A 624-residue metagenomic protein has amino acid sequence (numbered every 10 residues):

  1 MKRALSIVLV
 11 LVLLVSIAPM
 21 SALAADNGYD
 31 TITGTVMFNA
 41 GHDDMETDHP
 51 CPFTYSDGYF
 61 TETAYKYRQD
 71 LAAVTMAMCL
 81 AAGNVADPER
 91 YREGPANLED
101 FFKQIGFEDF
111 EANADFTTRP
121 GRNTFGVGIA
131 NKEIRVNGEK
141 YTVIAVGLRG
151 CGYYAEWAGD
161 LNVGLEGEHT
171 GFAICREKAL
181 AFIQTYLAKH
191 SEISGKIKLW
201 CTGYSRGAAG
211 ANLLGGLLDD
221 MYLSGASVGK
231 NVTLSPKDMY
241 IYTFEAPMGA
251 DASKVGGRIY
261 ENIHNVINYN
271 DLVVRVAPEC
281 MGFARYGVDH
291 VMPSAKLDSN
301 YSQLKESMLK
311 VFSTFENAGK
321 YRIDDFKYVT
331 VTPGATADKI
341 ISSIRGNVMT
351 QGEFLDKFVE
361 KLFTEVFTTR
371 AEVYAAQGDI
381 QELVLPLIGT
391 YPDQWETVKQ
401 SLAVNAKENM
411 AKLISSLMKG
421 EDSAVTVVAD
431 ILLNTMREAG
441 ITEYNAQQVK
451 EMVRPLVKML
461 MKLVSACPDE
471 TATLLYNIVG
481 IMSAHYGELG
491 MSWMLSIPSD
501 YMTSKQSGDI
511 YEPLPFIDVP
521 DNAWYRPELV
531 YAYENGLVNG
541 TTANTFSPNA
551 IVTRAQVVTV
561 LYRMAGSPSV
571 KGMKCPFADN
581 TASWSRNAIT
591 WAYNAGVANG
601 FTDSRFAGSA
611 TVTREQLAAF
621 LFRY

Functional and structural regions predicted by a protein language model:
M1-L9: Positively charged n-region of N-terminal signal peptides that target proteins for export
V8-S16: Bacterial N-terminal signal peptides
V15-G28: Sec-dependent signal peptide cleavage junction
S21-A22, D509-R526, N539-N587, A598-E615 (+1 more regions): Feature responds to low-complexity, polar/acidic, surface-exposed segments characteristic of secreted/exported proteins
A25, R90, N97-T202, L217-Y240 (+2 more regions): A conserved cap/lid and substrate-binding interface adjacent to the catalytic center of lipid-processing enzymes
A25-P120: N-terminal low-complexity, Ser/Thr- and acidic-residue-enriched intrinsically disordered segments
D30-F38, D238, G249-I510: Lipolytic serine-hydrolase domain surface
G203-G207, A211: Gly/Ala-rich beta-loop-alpha elbow adjacent to hydrolase catalytic centers
